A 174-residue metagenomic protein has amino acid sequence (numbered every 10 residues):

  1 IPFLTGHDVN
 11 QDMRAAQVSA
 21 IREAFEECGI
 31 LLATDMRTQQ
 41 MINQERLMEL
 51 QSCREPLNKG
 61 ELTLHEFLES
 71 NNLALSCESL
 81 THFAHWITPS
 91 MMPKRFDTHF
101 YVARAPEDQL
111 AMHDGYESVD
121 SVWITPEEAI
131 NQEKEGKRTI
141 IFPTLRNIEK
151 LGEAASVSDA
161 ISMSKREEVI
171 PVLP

Functional and structural regions predicted by a protein language model:
I1-S76: The catalytic Nudix box helix
H7-R14, N131-T139: Active-site rim elements
A24, Y101, I148: Terminal peptide-recognition signature
F25, G29-L32, K134, G152-S156: Hydrophobic/aromatic-lined pockets within catalytic cores
E66-L68, L73, C77-W86, R95-D108 (+1 more regions): NUDIX/MutT-family hydrolases
T88-S90: Short, P/G- and charge-enriched loop/turn segments at secondary-structure junctions
F142-P174: Core RNA-modification/binding signature centered on pseudouridine synthases
